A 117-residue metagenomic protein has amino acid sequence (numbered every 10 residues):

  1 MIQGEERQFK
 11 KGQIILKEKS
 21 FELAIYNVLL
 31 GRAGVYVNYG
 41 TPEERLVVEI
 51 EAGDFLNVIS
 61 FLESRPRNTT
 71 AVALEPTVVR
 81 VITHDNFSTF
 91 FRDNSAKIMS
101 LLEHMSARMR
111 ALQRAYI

Functional and structural regions predicted by a protein language model:
M1-Y36: Regulatory nucleotide-sensing modules
E6-R7, V47, V79: A residue-level structural signature of the nucleotidyltransferase/glycosyltransferase Rossmann-like core
I25, E49, V81: Short aromatic/basic micro-patch
L30, A52-F55, P76, H84: ATP/adenylate-binding site constellation spanning eukaryotic-like Ser/Thr protein kinases, ABC-transporter
V35-Y36, V58, T69-A73, T89: Short beta-strand His + acidic residue motifs that chelate non-heme Fe in jelly-roll/DSBH and cupin folds
G40-L56: Short acidic-glycine-tyrosine-enriched beta hairpin
L62-D85: Ligand-binding loop in jelly-roll beta-barrel domains
R67, F87-I117: A small-molecule sensor/coupling module
